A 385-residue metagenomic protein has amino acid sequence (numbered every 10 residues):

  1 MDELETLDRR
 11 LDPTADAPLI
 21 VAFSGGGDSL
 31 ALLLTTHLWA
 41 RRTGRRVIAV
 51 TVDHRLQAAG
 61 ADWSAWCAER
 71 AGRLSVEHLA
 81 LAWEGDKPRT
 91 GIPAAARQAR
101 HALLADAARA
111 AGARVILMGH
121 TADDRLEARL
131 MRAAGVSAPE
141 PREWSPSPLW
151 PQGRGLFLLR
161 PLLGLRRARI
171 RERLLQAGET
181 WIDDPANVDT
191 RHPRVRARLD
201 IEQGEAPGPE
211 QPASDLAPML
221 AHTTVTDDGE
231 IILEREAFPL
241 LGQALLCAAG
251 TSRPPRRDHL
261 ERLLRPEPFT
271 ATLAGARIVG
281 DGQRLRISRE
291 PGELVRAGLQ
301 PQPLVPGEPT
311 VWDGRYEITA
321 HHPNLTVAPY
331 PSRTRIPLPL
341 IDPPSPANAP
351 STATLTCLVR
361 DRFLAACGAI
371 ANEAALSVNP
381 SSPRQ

Functional and structural regions predicted by a protein language model:
M1-M131, G135-S137, A168-R169: ATP-dependent adenylation/nucleotidyltransferase module used to activate substrates
E3, D8-I20, S24-G25, I48 (+4 more regions): AMP-forming adenylation/ATP pyrophosphatase catalytic core
T35-W39, V47, W63, A80-D86 (+10 more regions): Bulky hydrophobic/aromatic packing residues
R55, G91, R129-R132, E143 (+9 more regions): Residue-level preference for alpha-helix termini and adjacent loops
L56-A61, N187-H192, P268-F269, E290: Acidic, metal-coordinating catalytic cores used for nucleic-acid/nucleotide bond scission and strand-transfer chemistry
R89-I92, P193-V195, E267: Short, solvent-exposed polar/charged micro-motifs at secondary-structure junctions
Q98, G164, A320: Conserved strand-loop elements at the edges of beta-sheets that form or border functional pockets
R114-V115, T121-R262: Flexible helical/loop "lid" subdomain adjacent to adenine-nucleotide binding pockets
